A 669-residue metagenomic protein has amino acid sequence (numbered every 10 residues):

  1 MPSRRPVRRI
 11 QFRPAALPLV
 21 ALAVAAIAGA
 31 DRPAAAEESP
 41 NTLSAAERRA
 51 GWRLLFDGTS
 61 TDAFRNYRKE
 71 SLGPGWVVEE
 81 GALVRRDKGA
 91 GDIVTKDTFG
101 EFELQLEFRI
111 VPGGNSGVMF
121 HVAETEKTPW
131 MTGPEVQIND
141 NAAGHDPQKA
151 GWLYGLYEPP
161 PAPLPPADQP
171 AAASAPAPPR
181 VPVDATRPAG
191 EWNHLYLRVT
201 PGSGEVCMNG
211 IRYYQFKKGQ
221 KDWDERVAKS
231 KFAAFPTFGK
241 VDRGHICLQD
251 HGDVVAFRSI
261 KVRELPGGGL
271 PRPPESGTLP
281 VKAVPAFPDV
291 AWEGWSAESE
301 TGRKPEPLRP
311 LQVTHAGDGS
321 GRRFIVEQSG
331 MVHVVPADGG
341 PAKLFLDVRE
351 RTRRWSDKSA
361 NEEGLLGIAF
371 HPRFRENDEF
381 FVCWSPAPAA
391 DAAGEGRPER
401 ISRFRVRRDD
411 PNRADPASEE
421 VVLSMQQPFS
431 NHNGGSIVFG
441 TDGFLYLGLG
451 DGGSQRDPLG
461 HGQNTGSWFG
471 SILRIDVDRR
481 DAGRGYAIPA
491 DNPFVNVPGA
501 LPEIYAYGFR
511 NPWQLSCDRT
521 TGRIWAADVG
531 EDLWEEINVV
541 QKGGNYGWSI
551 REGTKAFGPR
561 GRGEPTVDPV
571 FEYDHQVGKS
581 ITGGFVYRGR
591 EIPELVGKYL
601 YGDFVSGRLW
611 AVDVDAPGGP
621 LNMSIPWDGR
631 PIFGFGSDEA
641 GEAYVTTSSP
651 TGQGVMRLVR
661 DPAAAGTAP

Functional and structural regions predicted by a protein language model:
M1-F12: N-terminal secretory signal peptides that target proteins for export/translocation
A15-A26: Bacterial N-terminal signal peptides
P33-G269: Carbohydrate-interacting regions of secretory-pathway proteins
E103, N115-H121, W130, G268-R456 (+6 more regions): Acidic, Gly/Ser/Thr-rich repeat motifs that build Ca2+-stabilized beta-propeller blades
F120-A142, G210-Q215, S329-M331, G339-G340 (+2 more regions): Short edge-strand/loop segments of extracellular domains
P188, E306, N361, S430 (+4 more regions): Conserved loop/turn at the beginning of each blade in beta-propeller domains
P398-D409, H461-V477: Beta-propeller blade signature
G618-E639: Conserved blade-ending motifs and adjacent loop-strand segments that build the rim/top face of beta-propeller domains
